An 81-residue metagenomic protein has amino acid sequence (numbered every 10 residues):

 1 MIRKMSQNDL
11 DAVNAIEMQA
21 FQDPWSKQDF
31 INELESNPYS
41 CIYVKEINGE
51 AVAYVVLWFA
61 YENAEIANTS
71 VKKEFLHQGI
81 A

Functional and structural regions predicted by a protein language model:
K4-Q78: Acetyl-CoA-dependent GNAT
